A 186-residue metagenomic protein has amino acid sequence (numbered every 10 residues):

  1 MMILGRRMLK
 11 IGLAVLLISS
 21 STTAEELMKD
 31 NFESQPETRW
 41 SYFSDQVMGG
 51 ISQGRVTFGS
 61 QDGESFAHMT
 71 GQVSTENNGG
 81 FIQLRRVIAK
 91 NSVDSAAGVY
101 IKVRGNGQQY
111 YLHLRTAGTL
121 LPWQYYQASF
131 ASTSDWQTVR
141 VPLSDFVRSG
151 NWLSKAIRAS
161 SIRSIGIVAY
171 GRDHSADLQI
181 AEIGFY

Functional and structural regions predicted by a protein language model:
M1-I3, S20-T23: Intrinsic low-complexity, intrinsically disordered segments enriched in polar/basic residues
M2-G12: Bacterial N-terminal signal peptides that target proteins for export
K10-S20: Bacterial N-terminal signal peptides
T22-Y186: Beta-rich carbohydrate-recognition modules and glycan-binding surfaces
